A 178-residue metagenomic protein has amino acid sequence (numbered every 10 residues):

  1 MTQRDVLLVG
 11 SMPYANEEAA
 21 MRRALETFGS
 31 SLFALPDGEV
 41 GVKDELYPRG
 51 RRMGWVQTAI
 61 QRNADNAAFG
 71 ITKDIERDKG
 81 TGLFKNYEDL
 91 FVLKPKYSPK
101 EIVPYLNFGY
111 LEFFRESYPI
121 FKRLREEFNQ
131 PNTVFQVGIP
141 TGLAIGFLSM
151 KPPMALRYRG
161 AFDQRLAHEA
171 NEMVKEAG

Functional and structural regions predicted by a protein language model:
M1-E176: Alpha/beta catalytic barrel-like cores
